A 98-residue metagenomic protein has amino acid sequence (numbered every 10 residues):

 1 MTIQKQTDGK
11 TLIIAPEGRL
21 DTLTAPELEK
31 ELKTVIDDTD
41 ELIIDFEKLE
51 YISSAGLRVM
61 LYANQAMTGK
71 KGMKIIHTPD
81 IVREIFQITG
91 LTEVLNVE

Functional and structural regions predicted by a protein language model:
Q4-L28: STAS-typified acidic loop motif
T22-V94: Amphipathic alpha-helical interaction surfaces in cytosolic regulatory modules
N96-E98: Short acidic-hydrophobic, aromatic-tinged amphipathic segments that line or gate anion-handling sites
